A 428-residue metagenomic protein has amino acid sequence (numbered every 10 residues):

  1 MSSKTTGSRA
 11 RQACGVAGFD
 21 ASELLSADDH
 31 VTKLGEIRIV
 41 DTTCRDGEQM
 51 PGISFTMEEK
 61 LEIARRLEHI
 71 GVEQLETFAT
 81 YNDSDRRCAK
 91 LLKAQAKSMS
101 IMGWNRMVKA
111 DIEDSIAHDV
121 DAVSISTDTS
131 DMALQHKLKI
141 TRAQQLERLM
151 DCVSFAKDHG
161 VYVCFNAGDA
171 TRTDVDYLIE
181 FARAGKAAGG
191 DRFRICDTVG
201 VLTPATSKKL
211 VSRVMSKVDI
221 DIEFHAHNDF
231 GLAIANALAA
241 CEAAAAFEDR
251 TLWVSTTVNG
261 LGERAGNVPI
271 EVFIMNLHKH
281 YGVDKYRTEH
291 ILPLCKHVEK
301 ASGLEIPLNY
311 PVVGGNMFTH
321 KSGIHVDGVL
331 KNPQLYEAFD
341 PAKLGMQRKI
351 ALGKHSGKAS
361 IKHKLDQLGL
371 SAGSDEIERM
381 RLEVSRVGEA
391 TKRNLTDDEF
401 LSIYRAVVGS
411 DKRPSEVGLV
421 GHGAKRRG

Functional and structural regions predicted by a protein language model:
S2-K109, L352, S356, Q367 (+1 more regions): N-terminal capping/small domains of soluble enzymes
S2-T43, H278-G428: A mid-to-C-terminal "edge-of-domain" accessory segment
R38-T43, E76, M102, S124 (+7 more regions): Structured core elements
I39, Q49-Q74, R87-Q95, K109-I222 (+1 more regions): Alpha/beta enzyme core
F55-E58, E62, D83-R87, I140 (+15 more regions): Conserved active-site and cofactor/substrate-binding residues in soluble primary-metabolism enzymes
H69-E73, A94-K97, M150, S154-V161 (+9 more regions): Generic secondary-structure signature for well-ordered alpha-helical cores
A79-T80, R106-M107, T127-S130, G168-A170 (+4 more regions): Short, ordered loop/turn segments at secondary-structure junctions
V199-L202, T206-E337: Catalytic alpha/beta core domains of metabolic enzymes, predominantly
